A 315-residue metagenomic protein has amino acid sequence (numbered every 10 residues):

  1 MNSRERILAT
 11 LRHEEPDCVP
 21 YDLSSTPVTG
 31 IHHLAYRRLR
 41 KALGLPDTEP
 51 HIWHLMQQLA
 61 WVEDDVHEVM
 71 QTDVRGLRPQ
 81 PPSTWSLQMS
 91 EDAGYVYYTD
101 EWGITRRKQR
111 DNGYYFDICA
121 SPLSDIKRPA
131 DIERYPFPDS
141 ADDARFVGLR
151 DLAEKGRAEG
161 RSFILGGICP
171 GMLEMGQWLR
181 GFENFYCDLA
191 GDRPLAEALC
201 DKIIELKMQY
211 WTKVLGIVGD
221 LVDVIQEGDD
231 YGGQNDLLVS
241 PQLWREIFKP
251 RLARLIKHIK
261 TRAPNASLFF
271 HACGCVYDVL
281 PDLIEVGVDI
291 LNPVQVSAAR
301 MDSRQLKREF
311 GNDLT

Functional and structural regions predicted by a protein language model:
M1-R40, E49, Y98-T99, T105-N112 (+1 more regions): Active-site loop segments of alpha/beta catalytic cores
H13-E14, D65, V69-M70, E91: Acidic, polar-rich N-terminal leader regions of halophilic archaeal proteins
H32-Q80, T84-W85: Segments that shape or occlude catalytic/ligand-binding pockets
Q71, D92, A158-G160: Short, well-ordered loop/turn elements at secondary-structure boundaries
G76-E91, F137, C169-L173: Short, glycine/charge-rich beta-strand/loop segments that flank catalytic centers and engage negatively charged groups
